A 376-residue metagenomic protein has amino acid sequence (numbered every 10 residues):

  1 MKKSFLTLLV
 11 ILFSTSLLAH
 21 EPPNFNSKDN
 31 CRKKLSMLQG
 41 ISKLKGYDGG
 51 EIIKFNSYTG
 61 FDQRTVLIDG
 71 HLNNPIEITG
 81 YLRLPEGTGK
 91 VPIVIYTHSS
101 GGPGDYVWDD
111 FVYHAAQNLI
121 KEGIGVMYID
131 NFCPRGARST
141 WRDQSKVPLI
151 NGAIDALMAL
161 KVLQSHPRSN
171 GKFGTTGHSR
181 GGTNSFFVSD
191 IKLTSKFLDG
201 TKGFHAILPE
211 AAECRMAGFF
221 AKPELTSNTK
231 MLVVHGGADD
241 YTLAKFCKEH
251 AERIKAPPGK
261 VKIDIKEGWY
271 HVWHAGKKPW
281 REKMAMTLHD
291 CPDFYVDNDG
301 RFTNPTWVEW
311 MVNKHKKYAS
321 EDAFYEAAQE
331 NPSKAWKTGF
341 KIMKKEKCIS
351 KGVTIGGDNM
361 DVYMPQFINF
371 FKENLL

Functional and structural regions predicted by a protein language model:
P22-G89: N-terminal cap/lid segment of alpha/beta-hydrolase-fold proteins
G87-V91, Y96-R138, M216-A217, D240-A244: Short substrate-entry loop that stabilizes the transition state in hydrolases
S145-P167, F187: Alpha/beta-hydrolase active-site loop
Q164, G182-F197: Short glycine-enriched nucleophile-adjacent loop and the immediately C-terminal alpha-helix near the catalytic center
R168-S179: Alpha/beta-hydrolase fold nucleophile elbow
G177-G182, G236: Conserved alpha/beta-hydrolase "nucleophile elbow" surrounding the catalytic nucleophile
D199-G268: The feature captures the conserved acid-bearing segment of alpha/beta-hydrolase catalytic domains
K260-L376: C-terminal catalytic histidine-bearing segment of alpha/beta-hydrolase fold enzymes
